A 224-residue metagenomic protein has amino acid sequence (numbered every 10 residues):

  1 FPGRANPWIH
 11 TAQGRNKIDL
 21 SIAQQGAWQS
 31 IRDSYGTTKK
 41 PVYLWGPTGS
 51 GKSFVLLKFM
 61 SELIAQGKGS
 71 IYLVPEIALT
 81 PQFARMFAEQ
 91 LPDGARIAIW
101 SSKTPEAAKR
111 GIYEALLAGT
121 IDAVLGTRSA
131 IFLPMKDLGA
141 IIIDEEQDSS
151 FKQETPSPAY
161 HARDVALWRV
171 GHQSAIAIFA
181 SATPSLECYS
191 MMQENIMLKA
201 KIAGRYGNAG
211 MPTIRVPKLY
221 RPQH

Functional and structural regions predicted by a protein language model:
F1-S50, F54-V74: Pre-Walker A segment
Q25, W168-H224: Conserved interdomain linker/interface between the two RecA-like ATPase lobes of SF2 helicase motors
G67-K68, G119, S174: Glycine-centered short loops/turns at secondary-structure junctions
E76-I77, T120, G126-S129, E145 (+3 more regions): A short beta-strand-to-loop transition that corresponds to the Sensor-1 phosphate-sensing loop of AAA+ P-loop ATPases
T80-R96: Conserved helicase motor "Helicase C" RecA-like lobe of SF1/SF2 P-loop NTPases
M86-Q90, W100-V124, M135-L138: Conserved motor-coupling elements within RecA-like helicase/translocase cores
A98-E106, D148-Y160, P222-H224: Flexible beta-alpha connector loops of hexameric P-loop NTPases
S129-I178: SF2 helicase catalytic motif II
